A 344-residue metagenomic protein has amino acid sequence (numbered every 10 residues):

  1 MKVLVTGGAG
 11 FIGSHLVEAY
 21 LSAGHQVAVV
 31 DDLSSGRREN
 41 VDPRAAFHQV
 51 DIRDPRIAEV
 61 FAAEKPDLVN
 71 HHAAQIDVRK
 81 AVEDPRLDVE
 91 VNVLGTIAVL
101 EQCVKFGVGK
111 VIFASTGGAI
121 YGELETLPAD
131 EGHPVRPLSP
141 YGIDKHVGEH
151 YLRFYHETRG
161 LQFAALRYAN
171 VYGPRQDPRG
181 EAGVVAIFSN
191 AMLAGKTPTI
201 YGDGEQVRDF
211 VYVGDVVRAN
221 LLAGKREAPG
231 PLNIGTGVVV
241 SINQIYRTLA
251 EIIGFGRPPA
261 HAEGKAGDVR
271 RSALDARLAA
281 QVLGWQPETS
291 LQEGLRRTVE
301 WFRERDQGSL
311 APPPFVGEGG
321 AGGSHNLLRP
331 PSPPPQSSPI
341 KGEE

Functional and structural regions predicted by a protein language model:
M1-V171, R305, N326-L327: N-terminal Rossmann-like NAD(P)+-binding domain of SDR-like oxidoreductases, especially those catalyzing
E123, P140, D177, E181 (+1 more regions): Active-site "substrate specificity/gating" loop of NAD(P)-dependent dehydrogenases, especially the short-chain
V147, Y151, Y155, F188 (+2 more regions): Hydrophobic alpha-helix immediately C-terminal to the catalytic Tyr-X-X-X-Lys motif of short-chain
N190-A311, F315, H325-P330: C-terminal substrate-binding subdomain of Rossmann-fold SDR/epimerase-dehydratase oxidoreductases
G317-G319, G342-E343: Glycine-biased, low-complexity coil/linker segments
